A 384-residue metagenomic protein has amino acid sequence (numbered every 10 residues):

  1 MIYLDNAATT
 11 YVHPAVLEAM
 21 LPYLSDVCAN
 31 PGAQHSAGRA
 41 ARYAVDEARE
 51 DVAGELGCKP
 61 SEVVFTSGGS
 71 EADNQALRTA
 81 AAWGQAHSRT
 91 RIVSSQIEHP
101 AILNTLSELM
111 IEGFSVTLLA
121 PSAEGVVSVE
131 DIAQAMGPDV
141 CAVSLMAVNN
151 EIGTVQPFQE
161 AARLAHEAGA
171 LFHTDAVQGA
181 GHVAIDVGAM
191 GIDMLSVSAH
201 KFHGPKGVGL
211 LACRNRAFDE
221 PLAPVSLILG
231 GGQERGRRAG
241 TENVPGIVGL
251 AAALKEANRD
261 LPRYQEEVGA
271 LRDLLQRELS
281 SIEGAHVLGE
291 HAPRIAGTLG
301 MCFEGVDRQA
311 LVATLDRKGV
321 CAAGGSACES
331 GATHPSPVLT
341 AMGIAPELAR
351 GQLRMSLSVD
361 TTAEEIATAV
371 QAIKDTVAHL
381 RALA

Functional and structural regions predicted by a protein language model:
M1-A384: Pyridoxal 5′-phosphate
